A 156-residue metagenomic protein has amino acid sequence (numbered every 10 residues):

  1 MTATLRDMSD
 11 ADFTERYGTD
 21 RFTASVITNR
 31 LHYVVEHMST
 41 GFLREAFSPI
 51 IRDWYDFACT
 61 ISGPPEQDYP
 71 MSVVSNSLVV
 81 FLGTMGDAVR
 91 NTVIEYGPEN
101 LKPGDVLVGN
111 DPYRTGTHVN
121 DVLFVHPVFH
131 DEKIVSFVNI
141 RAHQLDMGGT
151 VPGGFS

Functional and structural regions predicted by a protein language model:
T2-G63, Q67-G86: Long, charge-dense accessory insertions within large macromolecular proteins
T40-G41, E45-S48, S72, M85-P127: Conserved mixed alpha/beta core segments that line enzyme active sites in large multi-domain catalysts
R52-D53, C59, P103, D121 (+2 more regions): Generic structural "secondary-structure junction" signal
S62-G63, V125-F129, R141: Core beta-strand residues in small-molecule sensory/regulatory alpha/beta domains
P64, N76, D111-P112, I140-H143: An acidic- and aromatic-residue-enriched active-site/binding cleft used to recognize and process polar
V79-T92, L145-G154: A short, polar/charged loop-to-alpha-helix boundary motif
D131-S156: Mobile "lid/hinge" segments at catalytic clefts and subdomain interfaces of large enzymes
